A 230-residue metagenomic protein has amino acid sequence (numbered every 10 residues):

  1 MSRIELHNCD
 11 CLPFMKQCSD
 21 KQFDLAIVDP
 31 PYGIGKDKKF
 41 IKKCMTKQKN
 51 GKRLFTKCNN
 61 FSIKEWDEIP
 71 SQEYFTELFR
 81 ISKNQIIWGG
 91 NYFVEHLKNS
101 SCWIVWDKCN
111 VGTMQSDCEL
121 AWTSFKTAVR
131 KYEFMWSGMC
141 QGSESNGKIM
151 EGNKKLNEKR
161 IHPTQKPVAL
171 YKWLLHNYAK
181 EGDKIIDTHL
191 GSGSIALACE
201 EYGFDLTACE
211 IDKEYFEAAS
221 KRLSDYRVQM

Functional and structural regions predicted by a protein language model:
S2-L6: Extreme N-terminal starter segment of soluble prokaryotic enzymes
N8-P13: Conserved SAM/SAH-binding loop
Q17-V28, Y32-K64, F79-M230: Class I S-adenosyl-L-methionine
W66-L78: Active-site donor-binding segments of glycosyltransferases and PAPS-dependent sulfotransferases
